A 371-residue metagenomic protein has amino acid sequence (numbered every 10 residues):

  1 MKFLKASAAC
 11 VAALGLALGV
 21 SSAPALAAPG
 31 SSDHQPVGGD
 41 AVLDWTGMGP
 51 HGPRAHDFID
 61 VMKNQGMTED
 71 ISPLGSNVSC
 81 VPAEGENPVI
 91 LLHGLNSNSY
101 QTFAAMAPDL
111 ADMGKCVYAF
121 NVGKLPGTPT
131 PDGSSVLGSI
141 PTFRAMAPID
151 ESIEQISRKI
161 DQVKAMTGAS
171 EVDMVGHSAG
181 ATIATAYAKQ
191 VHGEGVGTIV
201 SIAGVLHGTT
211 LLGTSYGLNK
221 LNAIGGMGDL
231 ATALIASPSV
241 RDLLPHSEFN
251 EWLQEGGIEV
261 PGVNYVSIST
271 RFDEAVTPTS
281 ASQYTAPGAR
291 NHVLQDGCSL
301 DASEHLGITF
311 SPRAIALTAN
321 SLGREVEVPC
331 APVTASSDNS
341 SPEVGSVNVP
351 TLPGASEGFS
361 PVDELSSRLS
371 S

Functional and structural regions predicted by a protein language model:
K2-A13, A17-K115, S336-S337, P342 (+1 more regions): Flexible, membrane-associating and regulatory peripheral segments of lipid-active enzymes
P36-G39, V260-S371: C-terminal catalytic-base region of ester-bond hydrolases, centering on the histidine of the charge-relay
V81-G85, L110-D112, M166-T167, V175-G176 (+3 more regions): Extracellular/periplasmic catalytic domains that process cell-envelope and extracellular macromolecules
V89, V117-A119, I199, Y265-S267 (+1 more regions): Conserved beta-strand scaffold positions in the cores of enzyme catalytic domains, especially in NTP/NDP-utilizing
H93, V117-F120, T142-R144, I149-L253: Serine-dependent carboxylesterase/thioesterase catalytic core of lipase-like alpha/beta-hydrolase/SGNH enzymes
N96, K124-P126, L206: Alpha/beta-hydrolase active-site loop signature
D109-V136: Conserved alpha/beta-hydrolase
P129-G133, T210-S215, T277-A281, S303-E304: Short aromatic-enriched loop/helix-cap "lid" or pocket-rim segments at secondary-structure transitions that line
